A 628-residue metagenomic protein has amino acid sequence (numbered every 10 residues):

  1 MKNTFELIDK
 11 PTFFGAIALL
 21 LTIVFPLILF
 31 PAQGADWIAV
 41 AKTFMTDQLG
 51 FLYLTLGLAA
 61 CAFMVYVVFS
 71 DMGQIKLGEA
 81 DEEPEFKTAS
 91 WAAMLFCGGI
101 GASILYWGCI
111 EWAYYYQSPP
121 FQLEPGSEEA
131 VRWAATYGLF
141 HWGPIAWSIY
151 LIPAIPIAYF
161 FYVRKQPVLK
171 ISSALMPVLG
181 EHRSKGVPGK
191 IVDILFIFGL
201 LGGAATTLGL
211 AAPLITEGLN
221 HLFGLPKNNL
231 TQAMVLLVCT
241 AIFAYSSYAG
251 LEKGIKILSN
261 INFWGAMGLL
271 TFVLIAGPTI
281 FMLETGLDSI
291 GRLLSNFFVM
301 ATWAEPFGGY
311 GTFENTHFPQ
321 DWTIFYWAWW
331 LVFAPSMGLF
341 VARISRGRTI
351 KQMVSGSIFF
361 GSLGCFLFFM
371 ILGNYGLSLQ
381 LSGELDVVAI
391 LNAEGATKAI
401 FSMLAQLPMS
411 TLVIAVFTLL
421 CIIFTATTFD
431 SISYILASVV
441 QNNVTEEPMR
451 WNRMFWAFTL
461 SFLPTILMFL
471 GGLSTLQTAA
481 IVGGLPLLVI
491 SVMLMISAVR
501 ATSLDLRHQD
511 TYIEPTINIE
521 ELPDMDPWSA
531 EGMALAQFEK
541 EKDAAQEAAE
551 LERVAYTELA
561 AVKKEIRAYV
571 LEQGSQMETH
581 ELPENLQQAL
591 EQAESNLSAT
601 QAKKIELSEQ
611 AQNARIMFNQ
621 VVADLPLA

Functional and structural regions predicted by a protein language model:
M1-A130, T271, I496-T502: N-terminal alpha-helical transmembrane segments of multi-pass membrane transport and channel/translocase proteins
M1-E6, F30-M45, M64-P84, A134-W142 (+7 more regions): Membrane-water interface regions at transmembrane-helix termini and the short interhelical loops of multi-pass membrane
K2-T4, D36-K42, F69-T88, A113-Y137 (+5 more regions): Flexible loop linkers connecting adjacent transmembrane helices in multi-pass alpha-helical membrane transporters
T4-I28, C61-Y66, I100-I104, H141-P213 (+8 more regions): Helix-loop-helix module between adjacent transmembrane segments
F5-L21, G180-K190, L225-A244, Y248 (+5 more regions): Loop-to-transmembrane helix boundary motifs in multi-pass membrane proteins
W107-P119, F161, K165, V273-N296 (+1 more regions): Extracellular/periplasmic helix-exit of transmembrane alpha-helices
S295-T316, Y375-T411: Membrane-interface interhelical connector segments
A544-L590, A611, F618: Extended alpha-helical coiled-coil "stalk/arm" regions that act as elongated linkers or oligomerization scaffolds
